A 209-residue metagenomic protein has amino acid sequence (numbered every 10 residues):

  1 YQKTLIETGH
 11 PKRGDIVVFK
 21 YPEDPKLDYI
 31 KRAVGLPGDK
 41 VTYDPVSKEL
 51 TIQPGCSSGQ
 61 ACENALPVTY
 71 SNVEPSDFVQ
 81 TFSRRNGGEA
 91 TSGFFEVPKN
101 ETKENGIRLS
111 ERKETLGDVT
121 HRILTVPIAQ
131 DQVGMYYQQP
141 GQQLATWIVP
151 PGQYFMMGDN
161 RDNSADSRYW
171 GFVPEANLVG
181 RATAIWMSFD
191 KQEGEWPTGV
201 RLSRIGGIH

Functional and structural regions predicted by a protein language model:
Y1-H209: Soluble "head" domains of membrane/secretory-pathway proteins
